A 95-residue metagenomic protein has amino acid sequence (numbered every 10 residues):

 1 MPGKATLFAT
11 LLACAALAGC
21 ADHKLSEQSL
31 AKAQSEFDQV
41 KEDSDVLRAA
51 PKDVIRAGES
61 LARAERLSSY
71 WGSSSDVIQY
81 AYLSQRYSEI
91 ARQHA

Functional and structural regions predicted by a protein language model:
M1-F8: Bacterial N-terminal signal peptides that target proteins for export
G3, A57, S84: Conserved anionic group-binding/transfer micro-motifs
T10, L67: Short, flexible active-site loop motifs that bind/organize anionic cofactors or intermediates
A16-G19: C-terminal motif of bacterial Sec signal peptides marking the signal peptidase cleavage site
A21-R66: Amphipathic, heptad-repeat alpha-helical segments
S69-A95: Long, amphipathic alpha-helical segments that form or neighbor coiled-coils/leucine zippers used for dimerization
